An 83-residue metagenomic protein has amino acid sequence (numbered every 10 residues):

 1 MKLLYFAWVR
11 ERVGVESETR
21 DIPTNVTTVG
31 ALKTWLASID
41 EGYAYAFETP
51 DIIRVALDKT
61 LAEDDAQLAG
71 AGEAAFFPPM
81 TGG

Functional and structural regions predicted by a protein language model:
M1-G82: Ubiquitin-like/PB1-type beta-grasp interaction modules and other compact soluble beta-rich domains
